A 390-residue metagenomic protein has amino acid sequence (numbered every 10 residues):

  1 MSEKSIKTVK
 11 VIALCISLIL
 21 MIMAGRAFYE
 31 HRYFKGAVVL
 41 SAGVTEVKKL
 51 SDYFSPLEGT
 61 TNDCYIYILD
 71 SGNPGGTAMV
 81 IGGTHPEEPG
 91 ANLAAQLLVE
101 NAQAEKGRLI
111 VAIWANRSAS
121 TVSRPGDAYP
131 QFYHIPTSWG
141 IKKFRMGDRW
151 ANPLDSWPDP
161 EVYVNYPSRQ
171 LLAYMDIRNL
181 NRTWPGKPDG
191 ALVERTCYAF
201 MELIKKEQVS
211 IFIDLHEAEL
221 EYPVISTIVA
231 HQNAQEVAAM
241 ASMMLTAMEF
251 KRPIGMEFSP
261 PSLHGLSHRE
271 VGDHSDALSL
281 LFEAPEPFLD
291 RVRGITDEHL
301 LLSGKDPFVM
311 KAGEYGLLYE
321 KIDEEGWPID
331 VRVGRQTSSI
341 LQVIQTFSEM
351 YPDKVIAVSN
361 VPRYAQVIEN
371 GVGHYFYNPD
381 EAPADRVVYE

Functional and structural regions predicted by a protein language model:
S2-Y53, L57-I68, L192-A199, L203-I211 (+2 more regions): C-terminal accessory segments enriched in acidic
D70-T77: Proline/glycine-enriched tight loop/beta-turn segments at coil->beta junctions that connect or precede beta-strands
T77-A78, L109: Conserved hydrophobic helix-helix packing surfaces used for dimerization/oligomerization
I81-H85, W184-G190, G326-I329: Second-shell loop/turn segments in exported
I81-T84, A112-N116, L215-A218, F282-P287: Active-site-proximal beta-strand/loop segments in catalytic clefts of secreted hydrolases
H85-L93: Di-metal (Zn2+ and/or Mg2+/Mn2+) metal-binding site signature of metallo-dependent hydrolases with the MBL/beta-CASP
P89-G90, E105-M243: Active-site/substrate-binding loop(s) of hydrolase catalytic cores
A94-G107: A short, Lys/Arg-enriched amphipathic alpha-helix followed by its capping loop at the start of a domain
